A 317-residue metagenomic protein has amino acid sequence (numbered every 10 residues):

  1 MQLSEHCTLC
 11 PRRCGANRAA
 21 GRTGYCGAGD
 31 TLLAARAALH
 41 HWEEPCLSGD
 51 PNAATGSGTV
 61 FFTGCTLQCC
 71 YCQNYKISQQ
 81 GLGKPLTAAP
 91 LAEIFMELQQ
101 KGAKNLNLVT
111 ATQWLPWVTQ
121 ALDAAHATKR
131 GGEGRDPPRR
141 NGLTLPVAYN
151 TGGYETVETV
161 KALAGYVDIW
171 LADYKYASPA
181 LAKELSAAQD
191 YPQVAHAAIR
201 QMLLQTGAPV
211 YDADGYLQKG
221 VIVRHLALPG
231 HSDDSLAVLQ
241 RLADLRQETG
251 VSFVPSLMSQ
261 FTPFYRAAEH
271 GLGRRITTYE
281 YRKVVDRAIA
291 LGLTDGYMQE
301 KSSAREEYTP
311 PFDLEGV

Functional and structural regions predicted by a protein language model:
M1-R22, A208-V317: Auxiliary Fe-S-binding modules of radical SAM enzymes
L3-R18, T59-C70, D168: Cysteine-centered iron-sulfur cluster-binding motifs in ferredoxin-type domains/subunits of redox enzymes
C26-G165, P179: Conserved Radical SAM active-site core
G58, L106, V147-Y149, W170-A172 (+3 more regions): Hydrophobic faces of well-ordered beta-strands that scaffold small-molecule active sites in alpha/beta enzyme cores
S78, L115, G153-T156, Y174-P192 (+3 more regions): Conserved radical SAM core fold
G131-G142, Q205-L217: Short mixed-charge
A164-P179, S252-Q260: Non-cysteine beta-strand/loop elements that form the S-adenosyl-L-methionine
K183-D214: Anionic-ligand binding region
